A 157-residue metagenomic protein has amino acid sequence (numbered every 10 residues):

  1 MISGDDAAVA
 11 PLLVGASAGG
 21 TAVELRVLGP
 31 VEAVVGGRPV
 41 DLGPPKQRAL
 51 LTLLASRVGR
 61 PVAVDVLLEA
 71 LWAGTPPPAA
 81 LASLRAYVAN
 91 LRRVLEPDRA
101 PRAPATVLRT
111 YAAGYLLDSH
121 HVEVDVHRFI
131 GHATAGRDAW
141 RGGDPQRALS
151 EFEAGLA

Functional and structural regions predicted by a protein language model:
M1-A157: Intrinsically disordered, low-complexity protein-interaction/activation regions
